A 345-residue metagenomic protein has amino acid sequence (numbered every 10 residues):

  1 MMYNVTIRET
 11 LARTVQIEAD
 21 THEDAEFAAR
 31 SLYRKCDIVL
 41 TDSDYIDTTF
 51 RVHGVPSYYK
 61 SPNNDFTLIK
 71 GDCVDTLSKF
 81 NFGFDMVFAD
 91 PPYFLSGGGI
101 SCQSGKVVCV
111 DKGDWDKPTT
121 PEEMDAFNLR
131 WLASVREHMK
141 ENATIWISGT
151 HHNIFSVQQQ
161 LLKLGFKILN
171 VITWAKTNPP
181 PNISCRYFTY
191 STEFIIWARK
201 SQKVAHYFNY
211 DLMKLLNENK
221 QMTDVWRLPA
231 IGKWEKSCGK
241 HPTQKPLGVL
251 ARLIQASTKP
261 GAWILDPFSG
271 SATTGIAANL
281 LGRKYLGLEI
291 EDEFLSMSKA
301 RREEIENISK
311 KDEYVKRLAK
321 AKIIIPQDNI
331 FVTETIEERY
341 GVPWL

Functional and structural regions predicted by a protein language model:
M1-L11: Short aromatic-glycine-(Arg/Gly/Cys) micro-motifs in beta-strand/loop hairpins
E9-R13, D72-D75: Short polar catalytic/cofactor-binding loops
A12-D20: A short, exposed loop/beta-hairpin motif centered on an aromatic-Gly-Thr core
T21-D37: A short, charged, amphipathic alpha-helix used as a generic interaction element across diverse proteins
K35-P56: Short, mixed-charge low-complexity intrinsically disordered segments
P56-M297, P343-L345: Core catalytic lobe of class I
E293-L345: PRPP-dependent phosphoribosyltransferase catalytic core
